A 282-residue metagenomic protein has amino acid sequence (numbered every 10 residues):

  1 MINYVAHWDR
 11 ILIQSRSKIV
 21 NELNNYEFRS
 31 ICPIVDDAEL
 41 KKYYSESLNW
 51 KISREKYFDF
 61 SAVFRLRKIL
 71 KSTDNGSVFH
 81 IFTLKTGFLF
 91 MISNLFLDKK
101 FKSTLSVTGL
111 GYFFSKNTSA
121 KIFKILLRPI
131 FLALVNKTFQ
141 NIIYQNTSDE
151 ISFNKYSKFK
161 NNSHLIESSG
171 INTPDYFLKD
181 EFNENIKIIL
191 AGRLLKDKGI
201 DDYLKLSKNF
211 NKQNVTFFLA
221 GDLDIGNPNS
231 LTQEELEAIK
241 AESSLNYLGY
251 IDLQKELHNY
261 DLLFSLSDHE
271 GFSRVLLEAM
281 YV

Functional and structural regions predicted by a protein language model:
I11-K18, I186, L190, L195-N209 (+1 more regions): A conserved mid-protein helix/loop that constitutes part of the nucleotide-sugar donor-binding site
I19, R67, I122-I142: Membrane-proximal helix-turn-helix segments that form the acceptor-binding/catalytic region of lipid-linked
C32-D37, I171, A191, T216-Q233: Glycosyltransferase donor-sugar binding loop
N49, L132-F177: Donor nucleotide-sugar binding/catalytic pocket of nucleotide-sugar-dependent glycosyltransferases
Y57-F58, N154, H164-I186, K196 (+1 more regions): Acidic anion/phosphate-binding donor-loop and adjacent secondary structure in glycosyltransferase catalytic cores
I81-L89, V107-T108: Short His-centered aromatic/hydrophobic patch
S230-I251: Nucleotide-activated donor-binding/catalytic signature segment of Leloir-type glycosyltransferases, i.e., the conserved
D268: Aromatic "clamp/platform" in nucleotide-sugar-dependent glycosyltransferases that forms part of the donor/acceptor
